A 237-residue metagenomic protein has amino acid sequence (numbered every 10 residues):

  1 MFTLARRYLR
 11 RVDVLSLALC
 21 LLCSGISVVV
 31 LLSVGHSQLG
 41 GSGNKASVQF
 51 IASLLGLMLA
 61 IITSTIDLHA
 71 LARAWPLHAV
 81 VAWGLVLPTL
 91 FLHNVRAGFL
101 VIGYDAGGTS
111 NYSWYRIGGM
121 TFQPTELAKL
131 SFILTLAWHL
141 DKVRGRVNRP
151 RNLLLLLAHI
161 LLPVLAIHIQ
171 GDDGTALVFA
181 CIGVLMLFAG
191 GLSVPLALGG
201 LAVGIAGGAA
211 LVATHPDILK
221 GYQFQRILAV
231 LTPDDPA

Functional and structural regions predicted by a protein language model:
M1-C23, V29-G171: Membrane-helix boundary/helix-loop-helix interface segments in multi-pass membrane proteins
L4, A128-L136, L177, V194-L198 (+1 more regions): Short charge-dense sequence patches
M58, A74-H78, A82-W83, N148-I169 (+3 more regions): Hydrophobic alpha-helical segments of polytopic membrane proteins
L90-H93, P124, S193-G200, K220: Short, highly charged low-complexity linear segments
A97-F99, Y104-W114, G118, G199-A237: Hydrophobic, glycine- and aromatic-enriched re-entrant/interface helices and adjoining loop segments
V143, M186-F188, T232-P236: Flexible, glycine/proline-enriched loop segments at strand-loop-helix junctions that form or flank small-ligand binding
